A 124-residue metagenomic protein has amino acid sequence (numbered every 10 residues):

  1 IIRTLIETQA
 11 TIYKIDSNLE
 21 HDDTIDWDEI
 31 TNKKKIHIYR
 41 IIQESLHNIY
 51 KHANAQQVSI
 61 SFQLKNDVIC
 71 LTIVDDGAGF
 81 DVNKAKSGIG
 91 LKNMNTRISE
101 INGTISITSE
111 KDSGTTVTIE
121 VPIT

Functional and structural regions predicted by a protein language model:
I1-T124: Coiled-coil dimerization/phosphotransfer module
